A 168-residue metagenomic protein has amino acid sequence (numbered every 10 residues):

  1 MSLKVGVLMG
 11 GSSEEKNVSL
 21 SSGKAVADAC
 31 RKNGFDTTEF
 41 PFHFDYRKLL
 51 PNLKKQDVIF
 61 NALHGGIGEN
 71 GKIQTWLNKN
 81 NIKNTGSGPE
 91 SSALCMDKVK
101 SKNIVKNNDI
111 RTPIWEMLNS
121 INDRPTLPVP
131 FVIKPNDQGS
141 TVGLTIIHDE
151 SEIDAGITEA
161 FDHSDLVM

Functional and structural regions predicted by a protein language model:
M1-E90, L94-M96, K100-N103, N107 (+1 more regions): ATP-binding N-terminal substructure of ATP-dependent carboxylate-amine bond-forming enzymes
S2-M9, L49, L53, L94-M168: Active-site nucleotide/adenylate-binding loops and adjacent lid/helix of ATP-dependent enzymes
